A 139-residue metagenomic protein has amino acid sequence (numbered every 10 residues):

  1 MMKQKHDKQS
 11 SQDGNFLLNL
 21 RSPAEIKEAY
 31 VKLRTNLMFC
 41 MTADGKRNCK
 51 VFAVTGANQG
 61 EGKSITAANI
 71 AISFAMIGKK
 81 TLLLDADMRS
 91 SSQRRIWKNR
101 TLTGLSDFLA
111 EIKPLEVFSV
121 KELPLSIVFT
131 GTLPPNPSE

Functional and structural regions predicted by a protein language model:
M1-H6: Juxtamembrane cytosolic face of transmembrane helices
D7-V31, T35, T42-N48, G56-N58 (+1 more regions): P-loop/Walker-type NTP enzyme "switch/lid" segment
F52: Conserved beta-strand position immediately N-terminal to the Walker
E61-G62: Conserved glycine(s) of the Walker
I65-T66, I70: Hydrophobic positions on the alpha1 helix immediately C-terminal to the Walker A/P-loop
A75: Gly/Ala-rich phosphate-binding loop of Rossmann-like dinucleotide-binding domains, activating on the conserved
